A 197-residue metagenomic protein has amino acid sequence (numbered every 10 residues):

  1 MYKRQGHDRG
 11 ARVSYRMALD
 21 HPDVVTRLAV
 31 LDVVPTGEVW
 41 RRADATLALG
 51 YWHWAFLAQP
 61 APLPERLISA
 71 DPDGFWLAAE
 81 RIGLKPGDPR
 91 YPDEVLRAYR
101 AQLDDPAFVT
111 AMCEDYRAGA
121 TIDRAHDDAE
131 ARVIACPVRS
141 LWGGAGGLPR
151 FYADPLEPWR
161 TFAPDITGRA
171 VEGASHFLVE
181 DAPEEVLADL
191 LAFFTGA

Functional and structural regions predicted by a protein language model:
K3-Q5, R12-A170, V179, L191 (+1 more regions): Flexible "cap/lid" subdomain of the alpha/beta-hydrolase fold that forms the substrate-access gate
A174-A182, L187: Catalytic histidine-centered segment of alpha/beta-hydrolase-like enzymes
